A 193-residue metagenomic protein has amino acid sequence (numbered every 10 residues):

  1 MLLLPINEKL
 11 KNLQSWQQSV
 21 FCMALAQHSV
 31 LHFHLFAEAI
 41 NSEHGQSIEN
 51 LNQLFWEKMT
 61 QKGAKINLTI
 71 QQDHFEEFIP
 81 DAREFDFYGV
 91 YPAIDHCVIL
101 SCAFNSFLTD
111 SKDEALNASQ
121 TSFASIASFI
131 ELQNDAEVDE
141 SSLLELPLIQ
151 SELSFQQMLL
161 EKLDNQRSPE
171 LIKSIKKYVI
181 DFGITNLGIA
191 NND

Functional and structural regions predicted by a protein language model:
L2-L4, W16-I149: Structured binding/interaction patches within domain cores
L116-D193: Glycine-rich, aromatic-bearing surface loops/beta-hairpins
